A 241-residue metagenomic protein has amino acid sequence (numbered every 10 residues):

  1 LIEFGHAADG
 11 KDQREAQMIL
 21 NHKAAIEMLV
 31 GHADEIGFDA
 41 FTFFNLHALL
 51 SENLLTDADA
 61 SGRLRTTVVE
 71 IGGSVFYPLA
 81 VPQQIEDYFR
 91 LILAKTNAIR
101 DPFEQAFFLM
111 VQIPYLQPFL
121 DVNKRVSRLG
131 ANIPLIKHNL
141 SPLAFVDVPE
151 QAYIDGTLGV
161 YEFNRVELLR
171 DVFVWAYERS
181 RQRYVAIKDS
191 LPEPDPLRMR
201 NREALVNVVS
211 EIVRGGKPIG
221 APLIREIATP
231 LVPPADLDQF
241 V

Functional and structural regions predicted by a protein language model:
L1-L120, K124-V241: FIC/Doc superfamily catalytic core
